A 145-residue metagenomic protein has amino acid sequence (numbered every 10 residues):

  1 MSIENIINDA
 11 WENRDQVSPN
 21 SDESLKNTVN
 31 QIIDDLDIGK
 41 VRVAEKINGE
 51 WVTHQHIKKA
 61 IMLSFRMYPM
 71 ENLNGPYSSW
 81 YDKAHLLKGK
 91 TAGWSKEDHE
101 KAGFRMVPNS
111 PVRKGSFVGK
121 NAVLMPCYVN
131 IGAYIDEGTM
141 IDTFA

Functional and structural regions predicted by a protein language model:
M1-F104: Terminal amphipathic alpha-helical/low-complexity segments used for targeting or macromolecular assembly
E100, F104-A145: Structural signal for interior beta-strand "rungs" in well-ordered beta-sheet cores of soluble enzyme domains
